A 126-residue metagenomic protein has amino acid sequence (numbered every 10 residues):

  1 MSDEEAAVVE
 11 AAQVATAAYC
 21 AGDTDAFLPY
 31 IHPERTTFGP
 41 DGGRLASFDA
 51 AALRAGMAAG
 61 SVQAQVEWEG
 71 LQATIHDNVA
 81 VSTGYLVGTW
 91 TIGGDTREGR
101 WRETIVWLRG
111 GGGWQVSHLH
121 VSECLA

Functional and structural regions predicted by a protein language model:
E5-A11, T24-H76: A solvent-exposed, acidic/Ser-Thr-rich amphipathic alpha-helical stretch
A15, L53-R54, W68-A73, Y85-G88 (+2 more regions): Hydrophobic/aromatic beta-strand elements that line small-molecule binding cavities or substrate pockets in beta-rich
S61, T89-E98: Short, cysteine-centered beta-strand-loop-beta hairpins and adjacent loop/turn segments enriched in charged/polar
A64, D77-G88: A short hydrophobic beta-strand element
E98-A126: Short beta-strand edge/turn micro-motifs at domain boundaries
